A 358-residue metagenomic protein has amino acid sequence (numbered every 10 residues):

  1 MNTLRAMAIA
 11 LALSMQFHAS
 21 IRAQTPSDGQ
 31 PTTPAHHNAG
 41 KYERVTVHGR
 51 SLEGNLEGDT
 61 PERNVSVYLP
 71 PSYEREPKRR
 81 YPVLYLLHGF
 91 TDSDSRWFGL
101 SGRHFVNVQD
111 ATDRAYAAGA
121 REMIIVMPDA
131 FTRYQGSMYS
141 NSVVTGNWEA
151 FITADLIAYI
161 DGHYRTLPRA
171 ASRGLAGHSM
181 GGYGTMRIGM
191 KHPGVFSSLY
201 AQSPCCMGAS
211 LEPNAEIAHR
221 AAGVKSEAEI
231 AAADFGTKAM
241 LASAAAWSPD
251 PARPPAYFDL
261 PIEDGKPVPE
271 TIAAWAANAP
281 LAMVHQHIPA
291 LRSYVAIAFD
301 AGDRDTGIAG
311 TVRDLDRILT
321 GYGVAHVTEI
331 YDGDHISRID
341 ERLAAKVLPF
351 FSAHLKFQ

Functional and structural regions predicted by a protein language model:
M1-A6: Positively charged n-region of N-terminal signal peptides that target proteins for export
M7-H18: Bacterial N-terminal signal peptides
Q24-Q358: Non-catalytic cap/lid and distal C-terminal segments of serine-dependent acyl enzymes
